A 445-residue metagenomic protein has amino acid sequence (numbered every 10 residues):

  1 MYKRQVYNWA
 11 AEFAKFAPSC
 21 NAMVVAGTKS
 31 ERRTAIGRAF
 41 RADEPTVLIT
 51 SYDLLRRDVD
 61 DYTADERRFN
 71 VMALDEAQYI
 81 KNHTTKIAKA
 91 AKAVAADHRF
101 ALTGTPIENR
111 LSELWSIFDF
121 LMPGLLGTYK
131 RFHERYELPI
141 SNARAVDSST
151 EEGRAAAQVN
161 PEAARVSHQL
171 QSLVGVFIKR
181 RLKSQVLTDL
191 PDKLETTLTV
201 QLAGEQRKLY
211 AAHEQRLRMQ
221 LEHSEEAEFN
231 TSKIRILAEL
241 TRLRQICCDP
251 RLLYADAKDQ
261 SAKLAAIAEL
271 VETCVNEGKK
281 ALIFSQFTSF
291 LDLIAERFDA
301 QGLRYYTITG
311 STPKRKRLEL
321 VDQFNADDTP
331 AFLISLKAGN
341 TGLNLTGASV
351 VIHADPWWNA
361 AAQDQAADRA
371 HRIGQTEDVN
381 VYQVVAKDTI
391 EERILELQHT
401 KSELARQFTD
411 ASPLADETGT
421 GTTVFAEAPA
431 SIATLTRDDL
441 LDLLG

Functional and structural regions predicted by a protein language model:
K3-R154, Q171-G445: ASCE P-loop NTPase motor core, strongest for the SF2 helicase catalytic module
A156-R165: Acidic, proline/glycine-rich intrinsically disordered inter-domain spacer in sigma factors
